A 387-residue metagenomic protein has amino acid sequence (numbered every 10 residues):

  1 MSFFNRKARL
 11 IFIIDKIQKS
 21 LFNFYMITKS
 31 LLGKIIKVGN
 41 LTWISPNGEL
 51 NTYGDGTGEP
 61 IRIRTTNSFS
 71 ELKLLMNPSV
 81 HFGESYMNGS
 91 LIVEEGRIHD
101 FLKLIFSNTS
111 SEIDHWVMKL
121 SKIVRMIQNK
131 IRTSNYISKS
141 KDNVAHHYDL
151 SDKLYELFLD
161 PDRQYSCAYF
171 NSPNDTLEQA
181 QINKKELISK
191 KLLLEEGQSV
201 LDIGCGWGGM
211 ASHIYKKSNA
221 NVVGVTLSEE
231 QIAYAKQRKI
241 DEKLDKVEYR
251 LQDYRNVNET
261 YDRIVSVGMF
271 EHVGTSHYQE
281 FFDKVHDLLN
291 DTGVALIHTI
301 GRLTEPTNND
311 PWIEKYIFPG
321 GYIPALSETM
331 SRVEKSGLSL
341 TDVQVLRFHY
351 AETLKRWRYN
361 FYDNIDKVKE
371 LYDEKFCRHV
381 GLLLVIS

Functional and structural regions predicted by a protein language model:
F3-Q181, L187: Feature captures hydrophobic
G197-G204: Conserved class I S-adenosyl-L-methionine
W207-S218: Conserved SAM-binding loop of SAM-dependent methyltransferases across substrates and taxa, primarily the Class I
A235-K236: Conserved SAM-binding loop
R255-I264: A short acidic, Gly/Pro-enriched loop at the edge of an enzyme's catalytic core that lines a small-molecule cofactor
Q279-T292: A short glycine-rich, Lys/Arg-flanked "PGG" loop and its adjoining helix->strand segment in the class I
T292-I300: Conserved beta-strand signature within the Rossmann-like core of class I S-adenosyl-L-methionine
I300-S387: Substrate-binding/catalytic lobe of Class I Rossmann-like enzymes that use SAM or dcSAM, i.e., the mid-to-C-terminal
